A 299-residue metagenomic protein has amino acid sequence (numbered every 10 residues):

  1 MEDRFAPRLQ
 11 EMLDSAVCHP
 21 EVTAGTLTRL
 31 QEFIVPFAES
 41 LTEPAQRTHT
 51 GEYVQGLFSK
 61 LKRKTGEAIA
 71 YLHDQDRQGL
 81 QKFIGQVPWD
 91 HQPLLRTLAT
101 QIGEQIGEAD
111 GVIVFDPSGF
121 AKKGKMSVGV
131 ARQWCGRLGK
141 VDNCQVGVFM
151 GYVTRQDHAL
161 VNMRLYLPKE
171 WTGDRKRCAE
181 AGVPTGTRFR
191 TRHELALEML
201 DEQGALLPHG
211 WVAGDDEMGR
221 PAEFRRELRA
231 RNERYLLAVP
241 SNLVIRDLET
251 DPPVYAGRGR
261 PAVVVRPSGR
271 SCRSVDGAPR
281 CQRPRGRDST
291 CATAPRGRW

Functional and structural regions predicted by a protein language model:
M1-T42: Basic, low-complexity segments
L13-H19, T23, D142, V146-V148 (+3 more regions): N-terminal membrane-targeting/anchoring modules of bacterial envelope and secretion proteins
Q31, R155-R177, A181, T185 (+2 more regions): An anionic, glycine-rich sequence signature occurring as long contiguous blocks
T42-K125, F224, L236, R258 (+1 more regions): Electropositive nucleic-acid engagement tracts
L61, L94, D142, D216-R220 (+1 more regions): Short, glycine/acidic-rich beta->alpha junctions
A68, Q78-F83, R137-H209: Electropositive, glycine- and tryptophan-enriched low-complexity nucleic-acid-binding patches
Q86-K169, D174: Active-site-proximal, Lys/Arg-enriched surface segment that forms a nucleic-acid-binding/basic interface patch
R177-D251: Domain-level cores of phosphate- or acyl-group-handling catalytic modules
